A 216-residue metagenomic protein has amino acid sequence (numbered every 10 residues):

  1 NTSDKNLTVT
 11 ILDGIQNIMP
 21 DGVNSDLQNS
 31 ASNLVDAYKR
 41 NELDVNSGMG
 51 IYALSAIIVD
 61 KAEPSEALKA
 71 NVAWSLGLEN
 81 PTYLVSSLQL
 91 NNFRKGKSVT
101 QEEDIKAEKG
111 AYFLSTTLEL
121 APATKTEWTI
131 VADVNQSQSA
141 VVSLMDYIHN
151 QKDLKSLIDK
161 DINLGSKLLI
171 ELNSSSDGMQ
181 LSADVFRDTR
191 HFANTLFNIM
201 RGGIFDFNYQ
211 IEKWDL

Functional and structural regions predicted by a protein language model:
N1, K5-V9, L118-V134: Short Pro-Gly-centered flexible turn/kink motifs
T2-K95, L114, Q138-N194, M200-I211: Polysaccharide-binding surfaces and accessory modules of carbohydrate-active proteins
G96-T100: Short, positively charged
Q101-E102, L114-L118: Catalytic micro-motifs at enzyme active sites that drive phosphoryl/nucleotidyl and oxygen chemistry
E103-D104, Q138: Acidic/polar, compositionally biased interaction segments
D104-Y112: Short, structured beta-strand/loop micro-motifs enriched in basic residues and often containing a Trp
T129-V134, I204-L216: Segments forming glycine/polar-rich beta-alpha architectures that bind adenosine-containing cofactors
